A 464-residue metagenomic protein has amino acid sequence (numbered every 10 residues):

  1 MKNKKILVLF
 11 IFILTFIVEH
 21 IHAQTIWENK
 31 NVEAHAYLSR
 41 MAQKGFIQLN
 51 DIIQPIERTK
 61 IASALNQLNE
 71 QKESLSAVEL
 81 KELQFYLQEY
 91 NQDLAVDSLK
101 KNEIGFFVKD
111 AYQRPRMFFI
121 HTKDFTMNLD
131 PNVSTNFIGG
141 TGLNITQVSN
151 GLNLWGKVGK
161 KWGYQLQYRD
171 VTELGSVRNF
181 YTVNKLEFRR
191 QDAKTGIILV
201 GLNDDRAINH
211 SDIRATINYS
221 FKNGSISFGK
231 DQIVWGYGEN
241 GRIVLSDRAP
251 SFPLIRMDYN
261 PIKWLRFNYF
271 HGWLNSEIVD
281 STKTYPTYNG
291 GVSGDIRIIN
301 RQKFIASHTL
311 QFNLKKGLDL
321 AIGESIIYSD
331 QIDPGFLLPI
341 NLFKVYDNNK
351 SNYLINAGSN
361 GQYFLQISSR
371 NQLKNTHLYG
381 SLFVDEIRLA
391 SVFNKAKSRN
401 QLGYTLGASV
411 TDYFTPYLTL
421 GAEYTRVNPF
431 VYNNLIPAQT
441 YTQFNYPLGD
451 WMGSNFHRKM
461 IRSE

Functional and structural regions predicted by a protein language model:
M1-V8: Bacterial N-terminal signal peptides that target proteins for export
L9-I11, I21: Cleavable N-terminal signal peptides
I17-A23: Sec/Tat signal peptide C-region and signal peptidase I cleavage site
T25, Y37, A42, D51-V96: Short, solvent-exposed alpha-helical surface patches in non-cytosolic proteins
K30-Y37, N91-T146, G156, K160-L166 (+3 more regions): Transmembrane beta-strand segments of Gram-negative outer membrane beta-barrel proteins
N50-I52, K72-A77, F118-M127, K161-Y164 (+5 more regions): Short loop/turn motifs that connect adjacent beta-strands in outer-membrane beta-barrel proteins
G156-V158, Y164, G175-F267: Well-ordered mid-protein domain cores that form the structural environment of catalytic cofactors
V234, L245-S463: Signature for the C-terminal beta-barrel architecture of outer-membrane proteins
